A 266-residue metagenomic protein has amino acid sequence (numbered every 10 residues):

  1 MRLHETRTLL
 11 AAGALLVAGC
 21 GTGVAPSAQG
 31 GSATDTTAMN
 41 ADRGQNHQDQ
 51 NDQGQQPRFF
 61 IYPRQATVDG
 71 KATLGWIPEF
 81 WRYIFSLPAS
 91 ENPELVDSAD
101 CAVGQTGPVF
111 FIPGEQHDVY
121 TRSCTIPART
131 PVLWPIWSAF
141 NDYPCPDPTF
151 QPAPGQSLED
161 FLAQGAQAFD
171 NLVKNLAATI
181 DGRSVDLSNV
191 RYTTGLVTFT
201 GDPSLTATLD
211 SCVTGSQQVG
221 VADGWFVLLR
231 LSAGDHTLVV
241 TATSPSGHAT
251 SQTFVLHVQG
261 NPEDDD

Functional and structural regions predicted by a protein language model:
M1-L10: Bacterial N-terminal signal peptides that target proteins for export
V17-G19: C-terminal motif of bacterial Sec signal peptides marking the signal peptidase cleavage site
G21-G23: Bacterial signal peptide processing site
N40-G44, Q53-F110, H248, Q252-D264: N-terminal segment immediately downstream of the Sec signal-peptide cleavage site in secreted/extracellular proteins
F110-P203: Extracellular-facing segments of soluble proteins and assemblies that are Gly/Ser/Thr-biased and enriched in aromatics
T130, G215, S232-D235, V239: A glycine-anchored, Pro-Gly-centered beta-turn/N-cap motif
D202-F226: Aromatic sugar-binding surface patches on proteins that engage polysaccharides or sugar-phosphate polymers
T241-P245: Beta-strand-rich extracellular modules
